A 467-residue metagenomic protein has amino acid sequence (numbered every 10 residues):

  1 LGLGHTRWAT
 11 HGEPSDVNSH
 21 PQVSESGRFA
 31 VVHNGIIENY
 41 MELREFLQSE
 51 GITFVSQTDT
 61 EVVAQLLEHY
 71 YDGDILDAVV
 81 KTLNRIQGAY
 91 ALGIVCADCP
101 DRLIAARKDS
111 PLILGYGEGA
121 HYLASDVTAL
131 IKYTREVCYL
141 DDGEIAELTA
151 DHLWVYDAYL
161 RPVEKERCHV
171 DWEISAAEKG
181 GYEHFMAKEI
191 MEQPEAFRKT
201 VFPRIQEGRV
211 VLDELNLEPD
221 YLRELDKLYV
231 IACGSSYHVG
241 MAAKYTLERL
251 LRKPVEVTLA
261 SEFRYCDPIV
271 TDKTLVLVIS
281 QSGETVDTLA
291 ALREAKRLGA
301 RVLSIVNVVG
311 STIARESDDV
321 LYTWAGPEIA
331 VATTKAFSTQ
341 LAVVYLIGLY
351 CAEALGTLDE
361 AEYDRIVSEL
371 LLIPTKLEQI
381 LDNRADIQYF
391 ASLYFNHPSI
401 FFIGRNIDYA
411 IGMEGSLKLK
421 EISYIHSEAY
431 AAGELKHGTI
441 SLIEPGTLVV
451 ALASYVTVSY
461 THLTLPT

Functional and structural regions predicted by a protein language model:
L1-K179, E183-H184, E195-D226, H238 (+4 more regions): Conserved short alpha-helical segments that host acidic/polar catalytic motifs at enzyme active sites
T6-V17, G208-P219, K244-I279, H426-S441: Glycine-rich oxoanion-binding loops at beta->alpha junctions
S19-P21, S49, K108-P111, Y139 (+6 more regions): Short, solvent-exposed amphipathic alpha-helical segments in soluble enzyme and RNA/protein-processing domains
Y40, S236-A242, E284-A291, I313 (+2 more regions): Short glycine/serine/threonine-rich phosphate/pyrophosphate-binding segments that cradle anionic phosphate groups
V62, Q87-G88, L130, V257-C266 (+3 more regions): Short acidic loop-to-helix transition motifs that present clustered carboxylates
A129, R135-T149, V276, S280-R315 (+2 more regions): Phosphate/diphosphate-binding loops
Q193-F197, V201-Y229, D319-L448, V458: Active-site phosphate/pyrophosphate-binding segments
T461-T467: Conserved small/polar residues in nucleotide/adenosyl-binding loops
